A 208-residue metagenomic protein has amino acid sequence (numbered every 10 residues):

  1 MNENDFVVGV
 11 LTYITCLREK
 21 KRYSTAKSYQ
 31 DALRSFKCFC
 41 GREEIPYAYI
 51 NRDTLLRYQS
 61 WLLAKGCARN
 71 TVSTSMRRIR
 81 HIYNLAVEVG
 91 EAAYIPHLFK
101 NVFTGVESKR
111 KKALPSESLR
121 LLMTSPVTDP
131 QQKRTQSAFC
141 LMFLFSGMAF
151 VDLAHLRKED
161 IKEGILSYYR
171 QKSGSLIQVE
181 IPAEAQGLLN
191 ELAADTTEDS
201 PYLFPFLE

Functional and structural regions predicted by a protein language model:
M1-E3, E19: N-terminal helical hairpins
L11-S24, L33-R110, S125: N-terminal core-binding DNA-recognition domain of tyrosine recombinases/integrases
Y29, S75, R134-S137: Short, leucine-enriched amphipathic alpha-helices that occur as contiguous helical runs
W61-A64, E88, L121-T128, E159 (+1 more regions): Conserved helix-loop functional segments at active or binding sites
Y94-F150, A154: Basic, Lys/Arg- and aromatic-enriched nucleic-acid-binding interface segment
L98-G105, Q171, F204-E208: Short linear capping/connector segments at secondary-structure termini
H155-E191: Conserved tyrosine-mediated DNA breakage-rejoining catalytic core shared by Y-recombinases
L189-E208: Major-groove DNA-contacting interfaces characterized by cationic-aromatic clusters
